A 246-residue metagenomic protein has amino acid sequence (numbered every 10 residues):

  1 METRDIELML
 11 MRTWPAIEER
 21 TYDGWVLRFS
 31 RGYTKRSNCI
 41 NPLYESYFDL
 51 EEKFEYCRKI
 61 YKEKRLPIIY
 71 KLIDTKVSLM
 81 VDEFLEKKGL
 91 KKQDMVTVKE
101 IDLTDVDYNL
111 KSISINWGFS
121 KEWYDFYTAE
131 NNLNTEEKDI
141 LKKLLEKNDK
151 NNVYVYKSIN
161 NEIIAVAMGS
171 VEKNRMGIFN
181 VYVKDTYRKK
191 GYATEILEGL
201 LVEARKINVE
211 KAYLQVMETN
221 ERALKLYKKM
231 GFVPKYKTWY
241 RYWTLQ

Functional and structural regions predicted by a protein language model:
M1-E63, V77, D82, E136-E137: N-terminal charged segments
M1-E7, V96, V106-I140: Short amphipathic alpha-helix that is part of the acyltransferase structural core
N41-F48, V181-R188, M217: A short, internal acetyl-CoA/4′-phosphopantetheine-binding micro-motif in the GNAT/acyltransferase core
L50-I113, W117-K121, R241: Acyl-donor-binding surface of acyltransferase catalytic domains
L50-R58, N180-V183, K189-V202, K206 (+1 more regions): Conserved acetyl-CoA-binding loop-helix of GNAT-fold acetyltransferases
K64-D74, A204-Q215: Conserved GNAT acetyl-CoA-binding A-motif
L72-L79, L214-L224, Y240-Q246: Conserved beta-strand-loop-alpha-helix junction that forms the acyl-donor binding cleft
K138, K142-K184: A conserved beta-strand-loop-helix scaffold within acyl/acetyltransferase catalytic domains
